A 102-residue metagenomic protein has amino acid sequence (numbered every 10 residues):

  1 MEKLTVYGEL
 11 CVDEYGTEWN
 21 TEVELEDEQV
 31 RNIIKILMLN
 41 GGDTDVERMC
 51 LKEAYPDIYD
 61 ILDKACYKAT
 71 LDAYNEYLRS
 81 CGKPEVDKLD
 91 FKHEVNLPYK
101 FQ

Functional and structural regions predicted by a protein language model:
L4-L10: A short beta-strand micro-motif
L10-F101: Acidic, low-complexity, intrinsically disordered interaction modules
